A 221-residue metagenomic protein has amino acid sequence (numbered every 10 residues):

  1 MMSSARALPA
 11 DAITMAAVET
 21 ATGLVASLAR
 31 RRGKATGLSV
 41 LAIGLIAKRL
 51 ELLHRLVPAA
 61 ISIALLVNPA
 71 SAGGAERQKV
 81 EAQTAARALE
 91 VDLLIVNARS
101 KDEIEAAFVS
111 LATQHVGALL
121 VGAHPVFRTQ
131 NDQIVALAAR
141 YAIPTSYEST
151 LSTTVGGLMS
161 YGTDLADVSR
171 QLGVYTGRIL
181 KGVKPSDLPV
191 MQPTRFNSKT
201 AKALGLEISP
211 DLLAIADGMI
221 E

Functional and structural regions predicted by a protein language model:
M1-E221: Short hydrophobic alpha-helices and adjacent helix-cap/hinge residues
